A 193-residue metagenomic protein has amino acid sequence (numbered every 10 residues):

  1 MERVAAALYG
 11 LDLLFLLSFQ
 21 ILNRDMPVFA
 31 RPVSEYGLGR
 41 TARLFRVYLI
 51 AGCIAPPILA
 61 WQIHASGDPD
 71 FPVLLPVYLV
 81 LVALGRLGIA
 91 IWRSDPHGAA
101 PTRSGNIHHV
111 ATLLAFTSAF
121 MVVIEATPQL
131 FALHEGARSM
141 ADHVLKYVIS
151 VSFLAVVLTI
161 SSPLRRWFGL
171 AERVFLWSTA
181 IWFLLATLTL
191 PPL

Functional and structural regions predicted by a protein language model:
M1-D25, G37-L193: Hydrophobic, aromatic-enriched alpha-helical segments typical of multi-pass transmembrane helices
